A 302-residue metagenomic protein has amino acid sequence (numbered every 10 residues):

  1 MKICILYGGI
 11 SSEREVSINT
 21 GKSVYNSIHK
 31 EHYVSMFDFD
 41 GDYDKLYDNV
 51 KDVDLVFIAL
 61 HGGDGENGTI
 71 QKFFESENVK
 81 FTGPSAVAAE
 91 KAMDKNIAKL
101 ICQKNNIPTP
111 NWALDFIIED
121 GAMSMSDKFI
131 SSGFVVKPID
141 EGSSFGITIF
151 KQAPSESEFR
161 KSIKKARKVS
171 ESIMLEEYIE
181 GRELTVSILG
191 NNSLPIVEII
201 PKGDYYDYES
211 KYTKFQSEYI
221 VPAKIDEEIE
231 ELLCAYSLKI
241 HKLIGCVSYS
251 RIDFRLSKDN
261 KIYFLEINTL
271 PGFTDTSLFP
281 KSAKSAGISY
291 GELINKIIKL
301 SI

Functional and structural regions predicted by a protein language model:
M1-V87, K91-M93, I97, F116-M125 (+1 more regions): ATP-binding N-terminal substructure of ATP-dependent carboxylate-amine bond-forming enzymes
M1-Y7, V50, K91-E176, E180: Active-site nucleotide/adenylate-binding loops and adjacent lid/helix of ATP-dependent enzymes
V34, K80-F81, T109, F134 (+1 more regions): Hydrophobic beta-strand scaffold residues
D115, I147-A153, I188-G190, S257 (+2 more regions): Short beta-strand-to-turn element immediately C-terminal to the catalytic PLP-Schiff-base lysine in fold type I
S143, K202, N268-S282: Glycine-rich phosphate/pyrophosphate-binding beta-alpha loops
S155-L238, L256-Y263: Phosphate-binding site of ATP-dependent enzymes
E177, V186-I188, H241-F273, A283: Conserved metal-phosphate-binding beta-hairpin within the catalytic cores of diverse ATP-dependent phosphoryl-transfer
